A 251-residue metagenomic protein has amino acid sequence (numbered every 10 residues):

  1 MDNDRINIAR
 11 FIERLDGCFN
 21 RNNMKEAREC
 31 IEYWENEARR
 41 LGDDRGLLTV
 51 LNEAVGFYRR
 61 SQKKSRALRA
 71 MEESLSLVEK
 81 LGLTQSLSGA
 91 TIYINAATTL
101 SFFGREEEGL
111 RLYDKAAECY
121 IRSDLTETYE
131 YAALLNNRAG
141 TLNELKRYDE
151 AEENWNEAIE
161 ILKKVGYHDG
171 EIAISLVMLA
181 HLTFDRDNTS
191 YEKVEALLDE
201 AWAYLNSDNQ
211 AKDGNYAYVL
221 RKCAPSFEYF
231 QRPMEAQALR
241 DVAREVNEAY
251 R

Functional and structural regions predicted by a protein language model:
M1-D2, R40-D43, K80-T84, R122-T126 (+3 more regions): Short coil/turn linkers that connect adjacent helices within long alpha-helical scaffolds, especially alpha-solenoid
M1-N52, F57-K63, A249-R251: Flexible inter-repeat linkers and adjacent short helices within tandem amphipathic alpha-helical repeat scaffolds
I12-N22, G46-R60, L87-F102, Y129-E144 (+2 more regions): Conserved alpha-helical positions within TPR/SEL1-like repeat arrays
M24, D44, K64, M71 (+5 more regions): TPR-repeat structural position
E32-E37, L75-K80, D114-D124, E157-K164 (+2 more regions): Amphipathic alpha-helical segments of tetratricopeptide repeats
N156, A196-A203, F227-Y250: TPR/TPR-like (Sel1-like) alpha-helical repeat modules
